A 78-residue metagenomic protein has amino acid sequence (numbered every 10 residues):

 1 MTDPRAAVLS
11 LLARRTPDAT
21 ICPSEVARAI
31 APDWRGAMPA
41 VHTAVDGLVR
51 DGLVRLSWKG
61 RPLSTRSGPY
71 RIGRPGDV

Functional and structural regions predicted by a protein language model:
M1, G36, G76-V78: Long, charged, low-complexity intrinsically disordered regions
M1-T20, A40: Positively charged, polyanion-binding regions of nucleic-acid-associated proteins
L11, A29, A44: Residues that form generic nucleotide/phosphate-binding pockets
D18-A29: Short acidic, hydrophobic short linear motifs in intrinsically disordered regions
A27-M38: Short helix-coil junctions and helix-kink-helix linkers
G36-S57: Charge-enriched amphipathic alpha-helical scaffolds
K59-V78: Short, cationic-aromatic polyanion-contact patches
